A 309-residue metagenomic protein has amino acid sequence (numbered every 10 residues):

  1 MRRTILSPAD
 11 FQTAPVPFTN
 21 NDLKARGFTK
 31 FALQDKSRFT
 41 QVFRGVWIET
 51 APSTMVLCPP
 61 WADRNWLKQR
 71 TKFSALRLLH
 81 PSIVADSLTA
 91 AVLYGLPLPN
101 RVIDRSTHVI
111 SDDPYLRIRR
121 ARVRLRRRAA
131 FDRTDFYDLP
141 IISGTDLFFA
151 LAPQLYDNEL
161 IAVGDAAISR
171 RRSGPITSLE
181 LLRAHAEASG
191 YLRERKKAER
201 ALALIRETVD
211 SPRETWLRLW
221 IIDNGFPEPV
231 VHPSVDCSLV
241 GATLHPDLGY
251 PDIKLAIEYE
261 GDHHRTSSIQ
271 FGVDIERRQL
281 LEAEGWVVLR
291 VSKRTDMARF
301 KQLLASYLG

Functional and structural regions predicted by a protein language model:
M1-R193: Short gly/ser-rich loop at a beta-strand->alpha-helix junction or flexible surface loop bordering the NTP-binding
M1-R2, L6-P17, D22-G27, I168-G309: Surface segments flanking catalytic/ligand-binding clefts of nucleic-acid enzymes
